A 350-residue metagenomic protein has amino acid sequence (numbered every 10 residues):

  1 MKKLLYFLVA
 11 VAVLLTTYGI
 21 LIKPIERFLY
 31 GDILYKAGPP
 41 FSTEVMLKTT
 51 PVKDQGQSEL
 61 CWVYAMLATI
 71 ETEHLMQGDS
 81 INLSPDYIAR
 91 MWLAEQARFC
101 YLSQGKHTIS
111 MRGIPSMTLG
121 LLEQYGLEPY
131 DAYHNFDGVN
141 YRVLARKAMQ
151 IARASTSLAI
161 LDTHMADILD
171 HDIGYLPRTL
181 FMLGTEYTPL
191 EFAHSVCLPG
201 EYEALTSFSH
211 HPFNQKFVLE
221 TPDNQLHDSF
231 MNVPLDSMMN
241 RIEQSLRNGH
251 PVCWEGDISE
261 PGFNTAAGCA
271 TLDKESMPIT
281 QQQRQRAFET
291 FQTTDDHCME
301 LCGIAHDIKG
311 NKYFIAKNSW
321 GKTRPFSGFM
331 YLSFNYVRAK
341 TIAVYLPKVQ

Functional and structural regions predicted by a protein language model:
M1-L4: Positively charged n-region of N-terminal signal peptides that target proteins for export
Y6-G19: Hydrophobic membrane-insertion alpha-helices, especially the h-region of bacterial N-terminal signal peptides
L21, I25, Y30, V45 (+1 more regions): Active-site signature of cysteine proteases
K36-D236, N240-V252, R324-F326: Active-site nucleophile-adjacent alpha helix/oxyanion-hole segment immediately C-terminal to the catalytic cysteine
